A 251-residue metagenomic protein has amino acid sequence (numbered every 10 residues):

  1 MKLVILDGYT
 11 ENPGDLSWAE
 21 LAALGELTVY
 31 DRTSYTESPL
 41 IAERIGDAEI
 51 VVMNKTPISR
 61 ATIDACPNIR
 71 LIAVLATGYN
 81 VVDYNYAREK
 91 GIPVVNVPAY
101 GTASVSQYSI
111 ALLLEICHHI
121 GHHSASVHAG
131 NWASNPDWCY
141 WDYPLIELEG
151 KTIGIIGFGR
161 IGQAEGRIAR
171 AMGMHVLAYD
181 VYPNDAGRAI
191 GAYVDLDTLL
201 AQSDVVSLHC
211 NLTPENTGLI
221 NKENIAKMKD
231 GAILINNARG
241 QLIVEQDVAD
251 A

Functional and structural regions predicted by a protein language model:
M1-I50, L177: N-terminal glycine-/charge-rich "phosphate-binding" loop or analogous flexible N-terminal tail
D15-L21, A61-A65, V82-E89, Y182-I190: Short loop/helix-cap segments at secondary-structure boundaries that form the rim of catalytic
D31, L75-A76, I92-A103, A238: Short beta->alpha connector loops at strand-helix junctions that form conserved, small/polar/Pro-enriched
G46, I58-I63, L177, V181-A251: Rossmann-like adenosine-cofactor binding region
K90, P98-T152: Phosphate-binding beta-alpha-beta segment of Rossmann-like dinucleotide-binding domains, i.e., the NAD(P)
F158-G159: Glycine-rich Rossmann-fold phosphate-binding loop(s) that bind the pyrophosphate of adenine dinucleotide cofactors
G162-Q163: N-terminal Rossmann-fold NAD(P) dinucleotide-binding loop
